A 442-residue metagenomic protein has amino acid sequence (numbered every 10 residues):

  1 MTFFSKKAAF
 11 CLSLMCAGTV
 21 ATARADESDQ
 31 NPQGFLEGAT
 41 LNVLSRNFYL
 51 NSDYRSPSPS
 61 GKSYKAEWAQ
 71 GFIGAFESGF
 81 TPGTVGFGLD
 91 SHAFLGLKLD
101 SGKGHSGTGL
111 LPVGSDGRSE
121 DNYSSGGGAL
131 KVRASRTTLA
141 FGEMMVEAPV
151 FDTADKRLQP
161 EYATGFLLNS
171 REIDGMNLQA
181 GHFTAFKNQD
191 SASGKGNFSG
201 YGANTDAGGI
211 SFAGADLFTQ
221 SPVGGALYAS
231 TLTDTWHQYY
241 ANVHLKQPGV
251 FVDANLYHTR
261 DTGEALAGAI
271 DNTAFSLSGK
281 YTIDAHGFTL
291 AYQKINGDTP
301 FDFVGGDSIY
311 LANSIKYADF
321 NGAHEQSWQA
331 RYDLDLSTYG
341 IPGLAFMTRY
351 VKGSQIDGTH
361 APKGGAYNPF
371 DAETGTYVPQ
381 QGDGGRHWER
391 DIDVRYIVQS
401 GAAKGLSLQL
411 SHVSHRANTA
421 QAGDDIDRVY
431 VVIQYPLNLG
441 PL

Functional and structural regions predicted by a protein language model:
M1-F10: Bacterial N-terminal signal peptides that target proteins for export
M15, T19-G142, L334, I392-Q399 (+1 more regions): Beta-barrel outer-membrane channel/assembly domains of diderm bacteria
T40-N42, T84-G86, T138-L139, N177-L178 (+5 more regions): Membrane-spanning beta-strand positions in outer-membrane beta-barrel proteins
N47-Y49, L139-T153, L178-A180, A213 (+5 more regions): Transmembrane beta-strand segments that form the barrel wall of outer-membrane beta-barrel proteins
L50-A69, F151-Q159, T259, G263-I270: Outer-membrane beta-barrel proteins
S58-S63, G114, H237-L442: Outer-membrane beta-barrel pore domains
G71-A75, G126-A129, G165-L167, F212-G214 (+6 more regions): Membrane-embedded beta-strand positions in outer-membrane beta-barrel channels/transporters
F72, F76-G109, G117-K195, A215-T219 (+2 more regions): Outer membrane beta-barrel
